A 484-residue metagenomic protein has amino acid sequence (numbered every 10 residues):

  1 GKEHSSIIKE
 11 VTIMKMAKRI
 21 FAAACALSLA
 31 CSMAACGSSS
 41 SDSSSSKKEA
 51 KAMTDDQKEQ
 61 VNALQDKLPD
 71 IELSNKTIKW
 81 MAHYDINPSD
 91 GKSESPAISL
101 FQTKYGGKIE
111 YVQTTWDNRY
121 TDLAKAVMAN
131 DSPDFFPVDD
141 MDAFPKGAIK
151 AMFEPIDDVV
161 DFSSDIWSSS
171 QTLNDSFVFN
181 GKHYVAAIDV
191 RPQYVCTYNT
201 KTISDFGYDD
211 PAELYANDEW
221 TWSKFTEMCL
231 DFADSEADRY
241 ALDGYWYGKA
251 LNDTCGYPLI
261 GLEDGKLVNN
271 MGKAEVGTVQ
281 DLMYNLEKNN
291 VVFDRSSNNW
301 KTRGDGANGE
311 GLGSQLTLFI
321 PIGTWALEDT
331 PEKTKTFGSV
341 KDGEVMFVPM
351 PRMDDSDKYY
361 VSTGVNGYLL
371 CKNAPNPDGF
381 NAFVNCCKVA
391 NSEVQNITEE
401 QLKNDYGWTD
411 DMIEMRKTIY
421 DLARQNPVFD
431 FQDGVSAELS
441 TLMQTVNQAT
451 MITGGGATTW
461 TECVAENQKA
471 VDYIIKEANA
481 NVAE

Functional and structural regions predicted by a protein language model:
A22, C31, C36-P145, P375 (+2 more regions): Conserved N-terminal structural module of periplasmic/extracytoplasmic solute-binding proteins
K51, D56-E59, K372-N381, V389-E484: Conserved C-terminal helix/tail region of periplasmic/extracytoplasmic solute-binding proteins
K51-E72, D139-Y194, V348: Hinge/lid segment of periplasmic solute-binding proteins
D70, D157-S169, L214-N217, Y257-T278 (+2 more regions): Short, solvent-exposed loop/beta-turn-alpha elements that line the ligand-binding surface or hinge of extracytoplasmic
D117-E154, W167-A186, S223-E236, E328-T336: Pocket-flanking alpha-helical
V178-V190, Y194-C196, S204, T221-N269: Extracytoplasmic/periplasmic solute-binding protein
T226-C229, D264-R303: Glycine-centered hinge/linker elements that transmit conformational signals in sensory and ligand-binding systems
T336-Y406: Extracytoplasmic/periplasmic substrate-recognition and gating elements
